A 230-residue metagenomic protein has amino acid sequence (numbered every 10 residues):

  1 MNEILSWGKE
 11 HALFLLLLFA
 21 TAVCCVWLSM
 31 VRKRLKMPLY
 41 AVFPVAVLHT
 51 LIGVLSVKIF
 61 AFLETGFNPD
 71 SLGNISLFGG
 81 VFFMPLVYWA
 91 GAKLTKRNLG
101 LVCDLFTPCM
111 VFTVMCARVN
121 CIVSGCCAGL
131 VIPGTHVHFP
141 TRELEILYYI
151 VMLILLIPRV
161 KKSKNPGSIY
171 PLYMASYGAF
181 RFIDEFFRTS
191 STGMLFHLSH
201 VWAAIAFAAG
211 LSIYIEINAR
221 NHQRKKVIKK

Functional and structural regions predicted by a protein language model:
M1-K230: Hydrophobic, membrane-interfacing alpha helices
